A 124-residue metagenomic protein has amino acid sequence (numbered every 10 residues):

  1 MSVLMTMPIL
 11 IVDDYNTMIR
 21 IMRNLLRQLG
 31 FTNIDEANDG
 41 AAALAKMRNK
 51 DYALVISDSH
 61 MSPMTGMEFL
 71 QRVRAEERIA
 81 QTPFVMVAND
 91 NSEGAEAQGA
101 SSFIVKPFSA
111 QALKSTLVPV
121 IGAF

Functional and structural regions predicted by a protein language model:
N16-D35: Two-component/phosphorelay signaling modules centered on CheY-like receiver
R23, E68, N89-V105, S115: Alpha4 helix (beta4-alpha4-beta5 surface) of REC/receiver domains from two-component response regulators
E36-L54: Acidic, metal-coordinating helix/loop segments flanking the phosphotransfer/catalytic sites of two-component signaling
D39, T65-E68: Acidic catalytic/metal-coordinating carboxylates
D58: Active-site residues of response regulator receiver
M61: Receiver (REC) domain active-site loop signature in two-component systems and cognate sites in sensor histidine kinases
V85-V87: Hydrophobic/aromatic residues positioned on beta-strands within the core alpha/beta folds
F108-I121: C-terminal output helix
